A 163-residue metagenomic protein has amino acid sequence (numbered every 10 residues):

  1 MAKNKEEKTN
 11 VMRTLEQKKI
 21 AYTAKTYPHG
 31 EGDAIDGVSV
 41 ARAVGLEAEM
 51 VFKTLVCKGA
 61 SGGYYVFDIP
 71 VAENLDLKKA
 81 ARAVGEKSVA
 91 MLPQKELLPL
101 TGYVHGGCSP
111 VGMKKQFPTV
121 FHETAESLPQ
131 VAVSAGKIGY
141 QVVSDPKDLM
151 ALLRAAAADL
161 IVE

Functional and structural regions predicted by a protein language model:
M1-E163: Extended, low-hydrophobicity, polar/charged segments
